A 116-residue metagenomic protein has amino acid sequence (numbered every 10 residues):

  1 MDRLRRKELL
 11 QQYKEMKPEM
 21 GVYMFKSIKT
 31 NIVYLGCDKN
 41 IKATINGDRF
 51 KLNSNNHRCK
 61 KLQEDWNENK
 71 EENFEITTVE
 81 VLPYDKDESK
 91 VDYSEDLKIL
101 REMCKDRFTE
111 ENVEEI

Functional and structural regions predicted by a protein language model:
D2-L35, K39-I116: Structure-specific nucleic-acid interaction/processing domains
